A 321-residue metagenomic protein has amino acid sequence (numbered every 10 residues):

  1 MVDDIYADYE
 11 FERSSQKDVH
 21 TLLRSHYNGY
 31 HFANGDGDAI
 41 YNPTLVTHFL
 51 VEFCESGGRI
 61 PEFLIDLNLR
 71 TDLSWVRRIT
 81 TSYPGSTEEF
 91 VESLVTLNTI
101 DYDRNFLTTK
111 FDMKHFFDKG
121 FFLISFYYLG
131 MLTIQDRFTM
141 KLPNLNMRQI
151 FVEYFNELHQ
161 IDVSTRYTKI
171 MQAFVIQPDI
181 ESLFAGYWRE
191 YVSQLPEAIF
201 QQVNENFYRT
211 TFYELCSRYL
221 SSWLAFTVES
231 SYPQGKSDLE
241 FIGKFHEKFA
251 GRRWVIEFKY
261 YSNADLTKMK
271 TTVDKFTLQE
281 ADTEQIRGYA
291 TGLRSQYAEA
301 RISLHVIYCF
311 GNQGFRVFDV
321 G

Functional and structural regions predicted by a protein language model:
M1-I5, I150, Q285-Y289: Alpha-helical scaffold elements adjacent to nucleotide-binding pockets in ATP/GTP-utilizing enzyme cores
M1-V51: Amphipathic alpha-helical segments of the small helical/lid subdomains adjacent to P-loop NTPase cores
I5, Y9, Y219, L293-Q296: Solvent-exposed amphipathic alpha-helical surface segments
E10, G29, L97-I100, P178 (+1 more regions): Glycine-centered secondary-structure boundary/capping sites
E12, S56, S222, Q296-E299: Generic macromolecular interface patches on structured domains
Y41-T47, F53-D282, A290, G321: Extended alpha-helical interface modules used as scaffolds for assembling large macromolecular complexes
K275-D319: Nucleic-acid nuclease catalytic cores
